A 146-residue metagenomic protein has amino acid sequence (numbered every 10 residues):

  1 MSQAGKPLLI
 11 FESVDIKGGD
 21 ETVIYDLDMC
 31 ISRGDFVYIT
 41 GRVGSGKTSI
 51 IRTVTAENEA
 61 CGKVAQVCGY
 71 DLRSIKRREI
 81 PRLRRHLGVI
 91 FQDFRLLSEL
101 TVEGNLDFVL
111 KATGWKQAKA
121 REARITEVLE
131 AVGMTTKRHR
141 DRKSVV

Functional and structural regions predicted by a protein language model:
L9, I24-D26: Conserved structural motif at the start of ABC-family nucleotide-binding domains
T40-R42: The feature captures the beta-strand-to-loop junction immediately N-terminal to the Walker
T55: Helix-to-loop junction immediately C-terminal to a conserved catalytic motif
G62-D71: Conserved ABC transporter NBD signature motif
Y70-D71, K119-K137: Conserved ABC ATPase "signature" region
L72-G88: ABC ATPase NBD coupling module
H86-L87, F91-R95, L100: ABC ATPase nucleotide-binding domain signature
E99-V109: Short coil-to-helix segment of the ABC ATPase nucleotide-binding domain corresponding to the Q-loop/switch region
